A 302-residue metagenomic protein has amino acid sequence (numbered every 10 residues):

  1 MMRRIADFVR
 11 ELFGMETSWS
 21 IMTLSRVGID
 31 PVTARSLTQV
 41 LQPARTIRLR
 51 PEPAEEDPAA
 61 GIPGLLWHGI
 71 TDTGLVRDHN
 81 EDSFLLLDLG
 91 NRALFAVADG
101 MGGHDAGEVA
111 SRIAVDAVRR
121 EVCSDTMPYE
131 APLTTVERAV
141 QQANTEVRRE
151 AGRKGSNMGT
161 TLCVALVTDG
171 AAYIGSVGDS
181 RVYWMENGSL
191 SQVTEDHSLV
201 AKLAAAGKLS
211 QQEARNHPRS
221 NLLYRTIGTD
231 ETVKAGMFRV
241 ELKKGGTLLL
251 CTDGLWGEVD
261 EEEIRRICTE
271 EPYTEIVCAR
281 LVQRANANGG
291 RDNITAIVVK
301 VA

Functional and structural regions predicted by a protein language model:
M1-A302: PP2C/PPM-type serine/threonine phosphatase catalytic domain
